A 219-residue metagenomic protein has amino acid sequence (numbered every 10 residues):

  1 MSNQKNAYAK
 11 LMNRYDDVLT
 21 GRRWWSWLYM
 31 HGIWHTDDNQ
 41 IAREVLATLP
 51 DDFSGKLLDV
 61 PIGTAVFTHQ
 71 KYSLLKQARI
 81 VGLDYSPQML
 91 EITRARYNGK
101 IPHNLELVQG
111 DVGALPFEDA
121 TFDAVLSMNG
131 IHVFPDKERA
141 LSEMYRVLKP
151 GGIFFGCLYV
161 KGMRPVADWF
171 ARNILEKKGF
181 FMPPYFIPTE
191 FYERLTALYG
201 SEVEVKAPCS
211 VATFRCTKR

Functional and structural regions predicted by a protein language model:
M1-D51, V66-Q70, L175: Conserved class I S-adenosyl-L-methionine
G21, S26, M30, H35 (+1 more regions): C-terminal alpha-helical "lid/dimerization" subdomain adjacent to the S-adenosyl-L-methionine
L49, L74-L75, L148: A generic alpha-to-beta junction signature in SAM-dependent methyltransferases
K56-A114: Class I SAM-dependent methyltransferase SAM/SAH-binding core
Q88, P135-E138: Short N-terminal helix/helix-N-cap motif within the alpha/beta-hydrolase-1
G113-A124: A short acidic, Gly/Pro-enriched loop at the edge of an enzyme's catalytic core that lines a small-molecule cofactor
A124-D136: A short SAM/SAH-binding and catalytic strip from SAM-dependent methyltransferases
E138-P150: A short glycine-rich, Lys/Arg-flanked "PGG" loop and its adjoining helix->strand segment in the class I
